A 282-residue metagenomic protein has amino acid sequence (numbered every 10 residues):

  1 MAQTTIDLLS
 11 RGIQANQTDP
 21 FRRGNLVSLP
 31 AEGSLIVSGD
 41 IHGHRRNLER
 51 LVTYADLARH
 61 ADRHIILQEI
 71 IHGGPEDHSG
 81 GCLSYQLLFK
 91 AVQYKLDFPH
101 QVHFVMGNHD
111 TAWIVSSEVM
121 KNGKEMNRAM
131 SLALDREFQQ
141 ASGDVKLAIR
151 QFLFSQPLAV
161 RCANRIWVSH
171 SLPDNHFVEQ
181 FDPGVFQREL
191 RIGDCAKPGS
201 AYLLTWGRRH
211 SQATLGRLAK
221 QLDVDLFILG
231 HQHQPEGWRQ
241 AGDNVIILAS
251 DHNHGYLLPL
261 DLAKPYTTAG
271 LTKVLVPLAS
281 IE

Functional and structural regions predicted by a protein language model:
M1-E282: Feature recognizes metal-dependent phosphohydrolase scaffolds
